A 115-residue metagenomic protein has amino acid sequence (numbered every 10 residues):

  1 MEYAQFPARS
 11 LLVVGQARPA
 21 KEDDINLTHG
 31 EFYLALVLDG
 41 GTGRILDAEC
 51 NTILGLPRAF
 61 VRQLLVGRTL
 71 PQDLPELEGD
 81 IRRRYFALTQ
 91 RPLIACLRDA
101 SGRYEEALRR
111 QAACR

Functional and structural regions predicted by a protein language model:
M1-Q16: Short, compositionally biased leader-like segments
P19, D23-R115: Active-site- and interface-proximal helix/loop "cap" or "latch" segments in soluble metabolic and energy-transducing
